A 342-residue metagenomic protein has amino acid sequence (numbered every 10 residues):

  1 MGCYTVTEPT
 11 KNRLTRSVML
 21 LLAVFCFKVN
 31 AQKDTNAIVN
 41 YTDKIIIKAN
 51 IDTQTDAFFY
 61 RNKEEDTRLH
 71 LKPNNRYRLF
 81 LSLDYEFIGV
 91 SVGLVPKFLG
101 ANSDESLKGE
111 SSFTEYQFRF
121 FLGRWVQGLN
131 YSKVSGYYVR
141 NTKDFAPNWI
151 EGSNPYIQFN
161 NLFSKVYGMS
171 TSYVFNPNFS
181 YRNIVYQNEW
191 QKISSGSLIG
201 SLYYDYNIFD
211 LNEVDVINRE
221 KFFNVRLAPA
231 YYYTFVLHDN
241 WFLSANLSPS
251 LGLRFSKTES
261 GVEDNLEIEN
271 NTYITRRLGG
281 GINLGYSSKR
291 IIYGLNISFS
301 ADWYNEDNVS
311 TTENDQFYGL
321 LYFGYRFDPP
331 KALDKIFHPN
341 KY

Functional and structural regions predicted by a protein language model:
M1-T42, W241-L243, F323-F327, Y342: Bacterial Sec-dependent N-terminal signal peptides
Y41-I47, Y77, E86-V90, T114 (+6 more regions): Outer-envelope beta-barrel architecture signal
A49, L79-Y85, Y116-L122, M169-F175 (+6 more regions): Residues on the lipid-exposed face of transmembrane beta-strands in outer-membrane beta-barrel proteins
I51-A57, Y85-G89, L94-G100, L122-R124 (+7 more regions): Transmembrane beta-strands of outer-membrane beta-barrel pores
Q54-R78, G89-G109: Surface-exposed strand-loop-strand hairpins of Gram-negative outer-membrane beta-barrel proteins
L69-P73, E105-E110, Q158-F163, I217-F223 (+2 more regions): Replace "Gram-negative outer membrane beta-barrel proteins" with "bacterial and organellar outer membrane beta-barrel
E115-K221, Y342: Outer-membrane pore/translocation modules
G168-T171, D315-Y342: Outer-membrane beta-barrel "beta-signal"
